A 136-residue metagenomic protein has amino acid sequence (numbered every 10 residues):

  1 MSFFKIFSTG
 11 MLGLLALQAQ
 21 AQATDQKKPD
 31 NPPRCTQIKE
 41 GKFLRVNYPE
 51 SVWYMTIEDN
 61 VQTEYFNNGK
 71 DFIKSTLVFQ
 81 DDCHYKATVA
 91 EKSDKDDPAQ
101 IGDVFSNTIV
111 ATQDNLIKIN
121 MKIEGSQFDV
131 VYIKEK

Functional and structural regions predicted by a protein language model:
M1-K27: Bacterial Sec-dependent N-terminal signal peptides
T24-E50: Tryptophan-anchored aromatic micro-motifs
T36-L44, E58-T63, H84-K86, D114-I119: Short, hydrophobic/aromatic-rich segments at coil-to-beta transitions
P49-V52, K70-S75, G102-F105, Q127-V131: Short, surface-exposed coil-to-beta transition loops
S51-Q80: N-terminal glycine/threonine-rich, aromatic-flanked beta-hairpin/loop signature
T76, Q80-D82, E124-K136: Edge beta-strand at a domain terminus
A87-T112: An anionic, turn-rich surface loop/hairpin at beta-sheet edges that serves as a generic interaction/coordination patch
T108-V110, I117-Y132: Short, exposed beta-strand-loop hairpins at the edges of beta-sheets in extracellular/periplasmic proteins
